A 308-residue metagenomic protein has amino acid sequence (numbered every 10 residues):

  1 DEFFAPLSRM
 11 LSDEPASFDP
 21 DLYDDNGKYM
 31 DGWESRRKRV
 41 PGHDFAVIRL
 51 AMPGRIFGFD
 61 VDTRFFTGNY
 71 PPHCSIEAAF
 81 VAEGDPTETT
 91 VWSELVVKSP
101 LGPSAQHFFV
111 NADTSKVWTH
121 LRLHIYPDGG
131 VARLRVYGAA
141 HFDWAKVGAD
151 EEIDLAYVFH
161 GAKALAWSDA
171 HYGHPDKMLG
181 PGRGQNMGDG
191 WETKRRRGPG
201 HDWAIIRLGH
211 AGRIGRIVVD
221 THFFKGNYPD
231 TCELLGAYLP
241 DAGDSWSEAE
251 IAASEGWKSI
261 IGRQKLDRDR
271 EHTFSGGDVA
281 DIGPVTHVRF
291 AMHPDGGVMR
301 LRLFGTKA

Functional and structural regions predicted by a protein language model:
D1-F45, F65-W203, G212-R213, F223-A308: Trp- and acidic/polar-enriched beta-sheet ligand-binding modules for extracellular glycan and matrix recognition
A46-I48, F57: General structural concept
L50-M52, L208-H210: A short glycine/threonine-centered beta-strand motif
M52-G54, F65: Short glycine-rich, polar/acidic loop-and-turn segments at beta strand-coil junctions
